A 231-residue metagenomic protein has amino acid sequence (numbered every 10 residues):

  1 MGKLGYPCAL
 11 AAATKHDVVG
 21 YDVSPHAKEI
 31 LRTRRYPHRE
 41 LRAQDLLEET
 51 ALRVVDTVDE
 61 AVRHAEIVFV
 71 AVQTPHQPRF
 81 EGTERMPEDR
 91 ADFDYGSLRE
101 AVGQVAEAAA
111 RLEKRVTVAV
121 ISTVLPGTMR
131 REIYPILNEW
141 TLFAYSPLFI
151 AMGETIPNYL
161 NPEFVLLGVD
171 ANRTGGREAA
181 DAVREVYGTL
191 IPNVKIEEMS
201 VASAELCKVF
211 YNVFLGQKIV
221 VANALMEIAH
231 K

Functional and structural regions predicted by a protein language model:
G2-Y6: N-terminal Rossmann-fold NAD(P) dinucleotide-binding loop
A11-A12: Aromatic pocket-lining residues of Rossmann-like dinucleotide-binding sites
D17-V19, V23-I67, A71-D92, R99 (+1 more regions): Conserved N-terminal Rossmann-fold NAD(P) cofactor-binding segment
H64-A65, R115, P162: Local beta-strand N-terminus motif with an aromatic residue
V70-V72, S122, V169-D170: Glycine-rich, N-terminal phosphate-binding loop of Rossmann-like dinucleotide-binding domains
H76-E154: Rossmann-like NAD(P)(H) cofactor-binding subdomain of soluble oxidoreductases
R131-S146, I150-K231: Internal alpha-helical scaffold of NAD(P)-dependent oxidoreductase catalytic cores
